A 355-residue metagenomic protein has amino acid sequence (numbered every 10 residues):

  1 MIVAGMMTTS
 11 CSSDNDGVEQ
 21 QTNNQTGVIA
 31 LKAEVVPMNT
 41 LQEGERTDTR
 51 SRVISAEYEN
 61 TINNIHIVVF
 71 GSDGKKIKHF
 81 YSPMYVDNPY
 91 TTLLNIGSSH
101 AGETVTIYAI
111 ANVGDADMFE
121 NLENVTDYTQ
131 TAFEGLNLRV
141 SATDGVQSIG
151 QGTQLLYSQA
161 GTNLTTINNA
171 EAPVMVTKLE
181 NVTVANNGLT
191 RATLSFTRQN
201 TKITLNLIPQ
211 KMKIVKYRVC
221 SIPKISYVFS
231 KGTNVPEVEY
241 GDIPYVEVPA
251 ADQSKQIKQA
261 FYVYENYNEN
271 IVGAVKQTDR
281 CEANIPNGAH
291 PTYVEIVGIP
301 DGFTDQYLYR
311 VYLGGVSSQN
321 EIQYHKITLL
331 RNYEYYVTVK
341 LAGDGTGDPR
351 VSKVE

Functional and structural regions predicted by a protein language model:
M1-G5: Sec-dependent N-terminal signal peptides
M7-S10: C-terminal motif of bacterial Sec signal peptides marking the signal peptidase cleavage site
S12-N15: Bacterial signal peptide processing site
G17-E19, A30-Y58: Short amphipathic, basic-aromatic surface patches that mediate peripheral association with negatively charged
Q21-G27, T278: Extracellular distal adhesion/interaction modules in secreted or cell-surface proteins
G27-V35, I203-P209: A short, amphipathic beta-strand motif
R50-E134, T193-F196, K202-R331: Tryptophan-paired
Q130-T197, N206-I208, Q319-E355: Extracellular beta-sheet/turn segments enriched in Thr/Pro/Gly and aliphatic residues
